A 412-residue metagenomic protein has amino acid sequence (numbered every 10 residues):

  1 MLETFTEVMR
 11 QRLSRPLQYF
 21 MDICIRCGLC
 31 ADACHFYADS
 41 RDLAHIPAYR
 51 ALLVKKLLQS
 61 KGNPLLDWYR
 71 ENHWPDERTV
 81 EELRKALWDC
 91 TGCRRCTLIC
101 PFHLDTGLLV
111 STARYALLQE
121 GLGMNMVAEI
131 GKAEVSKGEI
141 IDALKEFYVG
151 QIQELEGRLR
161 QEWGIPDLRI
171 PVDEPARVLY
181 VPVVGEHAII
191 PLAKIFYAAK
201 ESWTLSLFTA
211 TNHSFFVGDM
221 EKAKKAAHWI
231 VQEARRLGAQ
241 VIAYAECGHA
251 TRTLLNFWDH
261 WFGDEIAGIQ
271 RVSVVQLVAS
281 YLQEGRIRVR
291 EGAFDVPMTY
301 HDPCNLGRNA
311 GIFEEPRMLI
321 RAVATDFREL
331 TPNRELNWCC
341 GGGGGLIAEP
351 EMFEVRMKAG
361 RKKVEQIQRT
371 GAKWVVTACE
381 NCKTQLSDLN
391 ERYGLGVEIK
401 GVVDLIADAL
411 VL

Functional and structural regions predicted by a protein language model:
M1-R26, A31-H73: N-terminal cysteine/histidine-rich coordination modules
Q11-C27, D76-R95, R236-L237, F327-N337 (+1 more regions): Immediate flanking context of iron-sulfur cluster ligation sites
R12-Q18, A51, L57-F257: Iron-sulfur-cluster electron-transfer modules
C24-C30, C34, C90-C96, C100 (+4 more regions): Short cysteine clusters
D32-K61, L98-L117, G311, G345-A359 (+1 more regions): Iron-sulfur (Fe-S) cluster-binding segments and ferredoxin-like electron-carrier domains, especially [2Fe-2S]
P182-A267, G307-I320, A324, R328-L412: Cofactor-cradling patches in redox/metallo enzymes
I269-I287, L405-L412: Ser/Thr/Gly-rich flexible loops in soluble cytosolic domains mediating phosphotransfer, phosphorylation
V274, S280-I320: C-terminal amphipathic alpha-helical segment
